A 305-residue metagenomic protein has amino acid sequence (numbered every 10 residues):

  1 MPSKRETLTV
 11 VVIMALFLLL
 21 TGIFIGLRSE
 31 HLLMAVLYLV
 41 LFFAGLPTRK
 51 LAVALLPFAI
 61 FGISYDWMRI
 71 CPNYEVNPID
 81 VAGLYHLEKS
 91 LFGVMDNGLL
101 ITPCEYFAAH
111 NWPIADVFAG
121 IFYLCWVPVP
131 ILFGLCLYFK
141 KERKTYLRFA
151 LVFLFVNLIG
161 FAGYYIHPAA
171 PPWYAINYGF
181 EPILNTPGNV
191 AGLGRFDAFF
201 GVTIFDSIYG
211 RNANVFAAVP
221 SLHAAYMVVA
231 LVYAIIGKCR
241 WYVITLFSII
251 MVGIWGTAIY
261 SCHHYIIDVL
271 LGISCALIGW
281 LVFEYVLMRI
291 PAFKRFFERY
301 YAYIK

Functional and structural regions predicted by a protein language model:
M1-V11: N-terminal membrane topogenic signal
M14-I23, F61-W67, N157-Y164, I249-I259: Aromatic-anchored segments of alpha-helical transmembrane domains
A52-W126: Intramembrane catalytic core of multi-pass membrane enzymes that act on lipidic substrates
L55, I131-H167, W173-I183: Interfacial segments of alpha-helical transmembrane regions
L132-F139, A224-W241, S274-F283: Membrane-interfacial alpha-helical segments at the cytosolic side of multi-pass membrane proteins
I166-G237: Membrane-interfacial catalytic/cofactor-binding modules of polytopic membrane enzymes
P171-Y174, A218, G253-G279: Interfacial helix-loop-helix junctions of multi-pass membrane proteins
V282-K305: Membrane-proximal cytoplasmic C-terminal regulatory module of class A 7TM GPCRs
